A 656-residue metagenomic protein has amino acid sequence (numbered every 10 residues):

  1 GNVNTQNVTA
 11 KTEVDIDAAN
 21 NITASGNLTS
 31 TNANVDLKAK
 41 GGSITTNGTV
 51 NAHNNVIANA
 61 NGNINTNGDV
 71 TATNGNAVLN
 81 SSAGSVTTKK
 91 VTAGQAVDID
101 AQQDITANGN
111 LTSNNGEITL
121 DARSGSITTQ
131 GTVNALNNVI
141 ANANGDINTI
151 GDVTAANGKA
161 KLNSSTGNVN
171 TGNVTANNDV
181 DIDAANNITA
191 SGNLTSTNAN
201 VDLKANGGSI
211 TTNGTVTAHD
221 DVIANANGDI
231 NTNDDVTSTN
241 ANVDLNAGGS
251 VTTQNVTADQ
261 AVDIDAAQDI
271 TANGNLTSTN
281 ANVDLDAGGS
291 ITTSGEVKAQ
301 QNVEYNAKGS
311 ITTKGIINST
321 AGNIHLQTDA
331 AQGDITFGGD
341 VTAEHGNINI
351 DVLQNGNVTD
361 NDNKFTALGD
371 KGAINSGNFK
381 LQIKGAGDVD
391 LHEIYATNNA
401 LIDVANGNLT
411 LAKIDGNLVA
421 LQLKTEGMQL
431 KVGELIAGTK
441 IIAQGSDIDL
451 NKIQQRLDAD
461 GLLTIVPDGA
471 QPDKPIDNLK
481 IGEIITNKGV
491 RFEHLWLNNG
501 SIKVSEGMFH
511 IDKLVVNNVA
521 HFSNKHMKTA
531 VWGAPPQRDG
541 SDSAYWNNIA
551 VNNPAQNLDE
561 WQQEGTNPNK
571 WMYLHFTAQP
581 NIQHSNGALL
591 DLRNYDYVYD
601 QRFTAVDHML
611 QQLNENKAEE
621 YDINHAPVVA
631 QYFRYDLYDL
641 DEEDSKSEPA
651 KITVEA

Functional and structural regions predicted by a protein language model:
G1-A656: Long, low-complexity, polar and repeat-rich extracellular regions of very large Gram-negative surface proteins
